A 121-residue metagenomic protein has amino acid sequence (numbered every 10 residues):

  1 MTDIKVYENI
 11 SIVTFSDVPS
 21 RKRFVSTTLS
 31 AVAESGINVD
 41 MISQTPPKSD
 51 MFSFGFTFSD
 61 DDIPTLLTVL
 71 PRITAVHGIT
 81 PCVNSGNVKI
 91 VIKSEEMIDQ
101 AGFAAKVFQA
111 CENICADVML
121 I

Functional and structural regions predicted by a protein language model:
M1-I121: A conserved regulatory-domain signal marking ACT and ACT-like small-molecule sensing domains and adjacent regulatory
